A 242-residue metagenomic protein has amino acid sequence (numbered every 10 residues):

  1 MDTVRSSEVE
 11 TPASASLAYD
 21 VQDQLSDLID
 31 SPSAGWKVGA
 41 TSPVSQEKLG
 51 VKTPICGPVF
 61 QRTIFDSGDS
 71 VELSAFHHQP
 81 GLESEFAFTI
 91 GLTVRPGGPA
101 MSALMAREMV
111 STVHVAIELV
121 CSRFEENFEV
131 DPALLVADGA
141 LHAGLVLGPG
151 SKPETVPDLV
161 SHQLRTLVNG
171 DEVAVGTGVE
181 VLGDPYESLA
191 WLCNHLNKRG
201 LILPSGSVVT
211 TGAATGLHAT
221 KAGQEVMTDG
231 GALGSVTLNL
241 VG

Functional and structural regions predicted by a protein language model:
M1-D184, A219, E225, L233-G242: Catalytic-core "active-site belt" of small-molecule-metabolizing enzymes, emphasizing His/Asp/Glu-rich regions
L189-L217: A conserved acidic, glycine/proline-rich C-terminal tail/linker
H195, Q224-V226: Juxtamembrane/interface motifs at transmembrane-helix termini
